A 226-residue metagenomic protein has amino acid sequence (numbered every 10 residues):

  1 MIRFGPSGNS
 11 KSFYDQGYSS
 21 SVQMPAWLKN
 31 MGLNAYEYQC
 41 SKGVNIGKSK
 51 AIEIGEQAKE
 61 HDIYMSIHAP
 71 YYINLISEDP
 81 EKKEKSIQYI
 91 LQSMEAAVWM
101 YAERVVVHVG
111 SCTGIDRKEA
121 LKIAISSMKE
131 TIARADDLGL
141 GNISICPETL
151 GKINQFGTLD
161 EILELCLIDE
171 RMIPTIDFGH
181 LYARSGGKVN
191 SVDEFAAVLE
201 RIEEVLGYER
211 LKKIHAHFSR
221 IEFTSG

Functional and structural regions predicted by a protein language model:
M1, L33, E60-Y64, A102 (+3 more regions): A general structural motif
M1-M94: N-terminal pre-domain/capping segments
I2-N9, Y36-Y38, M65-A69, V105-V107 (+3 more regions): Hydrophobic faces of well-ordered beta-strands that scaffold small-molecule active sites in alpha/beta enzyme cores
S10-S12, C40-V44, A69-I73, V109-T113 (+3 more regions): Active-site-proximal loop/turn and secondary-structure-junction residues that shape catalytic pockets, frequently
S21-V22, I90, A124-K129, V192-R201: Well-ordered, non-membrane alpha-helical segments in soluble/globular domains
I52-Y72, I125-D136, I168-E170, E200-R201: Alpha-helix-loop-beta-strand connector modules within alpha/beta enzyme cores
I76-T175: Active-site acidic/histidine proton-transfer and metal-coordination neighborhood in alpha/beta enzyme cores
T131-G226: Acidic/histidine-rich catalytic cores of soluble enzymes
